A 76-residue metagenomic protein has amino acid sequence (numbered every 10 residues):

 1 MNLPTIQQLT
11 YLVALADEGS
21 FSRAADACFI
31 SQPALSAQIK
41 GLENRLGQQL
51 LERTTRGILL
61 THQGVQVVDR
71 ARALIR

Functional and structural regions predicted by a protein language model:
M1-L3: C-terminal effector-binding regulatory domain of bacterial HTH transcription factors
T5-Q8, Q32, G57, G64 (+1 more regions): The N-cap/first-turn positions of alpha helices within or immediately adjacent to helix-turn-helix DNA-binding domains
Q8-L15, V67: Short alpha-helical "packing" element that flanks the helix-turn-helix/winged-helix DNA-binding module
V13-S31: Short helix-boundary/capping micro-motifs
E18, A27, K40-Q49: Residue cluster at the C-terminal edge of the helix-turn-helix DNA-binding motif
E43-L60, V65: A short LG(V/I)-centered, amphipathic sequence patch enriched for acidic residue(s) preceding the LG motif
R45-L46, V67-R76: Alpha-helical linker/hinge and terminal dimerization helices associated with HTH transcriptional regulators
